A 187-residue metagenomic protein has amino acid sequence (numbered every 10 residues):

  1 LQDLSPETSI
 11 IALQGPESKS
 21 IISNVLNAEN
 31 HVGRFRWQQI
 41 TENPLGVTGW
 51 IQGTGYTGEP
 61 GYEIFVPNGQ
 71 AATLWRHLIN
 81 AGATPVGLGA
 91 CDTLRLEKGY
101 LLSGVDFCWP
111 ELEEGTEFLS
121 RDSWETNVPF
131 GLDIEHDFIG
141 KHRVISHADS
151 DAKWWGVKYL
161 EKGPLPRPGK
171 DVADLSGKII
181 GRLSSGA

Functional and structural regions predicted by a protein language model:
L1-A187: Conserved, structured C-terminal
